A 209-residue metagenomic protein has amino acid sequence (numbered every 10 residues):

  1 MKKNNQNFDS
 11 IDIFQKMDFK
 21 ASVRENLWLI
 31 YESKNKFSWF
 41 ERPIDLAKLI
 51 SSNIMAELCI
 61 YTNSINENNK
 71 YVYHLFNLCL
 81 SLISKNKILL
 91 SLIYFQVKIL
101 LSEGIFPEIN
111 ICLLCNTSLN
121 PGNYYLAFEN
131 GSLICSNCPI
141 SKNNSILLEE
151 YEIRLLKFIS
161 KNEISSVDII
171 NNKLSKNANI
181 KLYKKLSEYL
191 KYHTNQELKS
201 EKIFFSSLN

Functional and structural regions predicted by a protein language model:
M1-N209: Non-catalytic alpha-helical scaffolds and adjoining flexible linkers that form interface surfaces for assembly
